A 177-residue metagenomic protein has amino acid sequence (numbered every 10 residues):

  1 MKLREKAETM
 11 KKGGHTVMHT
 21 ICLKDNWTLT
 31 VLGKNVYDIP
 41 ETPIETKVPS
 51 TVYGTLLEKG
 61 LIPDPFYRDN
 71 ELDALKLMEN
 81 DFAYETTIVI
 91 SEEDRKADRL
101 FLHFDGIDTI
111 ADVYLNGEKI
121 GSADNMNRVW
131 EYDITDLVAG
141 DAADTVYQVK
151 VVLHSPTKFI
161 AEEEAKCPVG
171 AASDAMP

Functional and structural regions predicted by a protein language model:
R4-V17: Short, Lys/Arg-enriched N-terminal segments with co-localized hydrophobic residues within the first ~10-30 amino acids
V17-H19, A74: Alpha-helical interaction segments
H19-N35, K47, T51-K59, E79-P177: Accessory beta-strand-rich segments of carbohydrate-active enzymes
Y37-I39: Solvent-exposed adhesion/ligand-recognition segments of exported proteins
P43: A glycine-rich phosphate-binding loop feature that marks nucleotide/adenosyl-phosphate handling sites
P63-R68: Aromatic- and Gly/Pro-rich amphipathic surface segment
N70-K76: Short, P/G- and charge-enriched loop/turn segments at secondary-structure junctions
